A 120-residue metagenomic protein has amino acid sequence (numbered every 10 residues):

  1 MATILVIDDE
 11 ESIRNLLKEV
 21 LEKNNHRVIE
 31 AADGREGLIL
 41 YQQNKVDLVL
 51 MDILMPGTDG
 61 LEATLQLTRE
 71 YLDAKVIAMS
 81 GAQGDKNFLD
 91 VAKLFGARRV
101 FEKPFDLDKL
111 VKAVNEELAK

Functional and structural regions predicted by a protein language model:
D8, D52: Active-site residues of response regulator receiver
N15-K23: Charged docking surfaces used in two-component/phosphorelay signaling
D33-E36, D59-A63: Acidic catalytic/metal-coordinating carboxylates
N44-L50: Active-site beta3 strand of CheY-like receiver
M55: Receiver (REC) domain active-site loop signature in two-component systems and cognate sites in sensor histidine kinases
E62, Q83-F101, K112: Alpha4 helix (beta4-alpha4-beta5 surface) of REC/receiver domains from two-component response regulators
M79-S80: Hydrophobic/aromatic residues positioned on beta-strands within the core alpha/beta folds
F105-V114: C-terminal output helix
